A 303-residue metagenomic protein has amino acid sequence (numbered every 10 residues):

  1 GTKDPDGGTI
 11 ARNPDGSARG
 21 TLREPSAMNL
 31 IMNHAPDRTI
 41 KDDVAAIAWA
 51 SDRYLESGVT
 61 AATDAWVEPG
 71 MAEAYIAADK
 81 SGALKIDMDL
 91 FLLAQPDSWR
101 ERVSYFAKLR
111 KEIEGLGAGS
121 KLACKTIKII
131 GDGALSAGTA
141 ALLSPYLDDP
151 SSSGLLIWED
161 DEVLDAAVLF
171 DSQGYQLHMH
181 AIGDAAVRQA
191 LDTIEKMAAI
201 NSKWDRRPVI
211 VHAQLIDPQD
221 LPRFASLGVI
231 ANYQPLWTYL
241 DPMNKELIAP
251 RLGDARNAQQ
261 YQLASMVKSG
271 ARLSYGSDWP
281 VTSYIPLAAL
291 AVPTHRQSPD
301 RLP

Functional and structural regions predicted by a protein language model:
G1-K108, K125, I129-A186, A199-S202 (+5 more regions): Divalent metal-binding segments
T9, T60, L122, P208 (+2 more regions): Structural motif
P14, A45, V168-H178, A185-P208 (+3 more regions): His/Asp/Glu-enriched, well-ordered alpha-helical/loop segment that forms or immediately abuts the divalent-metal
S81-L84, E114-K121, S202-K203, V267-K268: Extracellular/periplasmic catalytic domains that process cell-envelope and extracellular macromolecules
S104-E112, V209-H212, D217: Flexible, glycine/threonine-enriched loop-and-boundary segments that flank and lead into catalytic domains of large
L116-G119, Y146-P150, R223-K245: Extended low-complexity acidic/polar segments
K121-T139, G228-Y239: Non-cysteine beta-strand/loop elements that form the S-adenosyl-L-methionine
